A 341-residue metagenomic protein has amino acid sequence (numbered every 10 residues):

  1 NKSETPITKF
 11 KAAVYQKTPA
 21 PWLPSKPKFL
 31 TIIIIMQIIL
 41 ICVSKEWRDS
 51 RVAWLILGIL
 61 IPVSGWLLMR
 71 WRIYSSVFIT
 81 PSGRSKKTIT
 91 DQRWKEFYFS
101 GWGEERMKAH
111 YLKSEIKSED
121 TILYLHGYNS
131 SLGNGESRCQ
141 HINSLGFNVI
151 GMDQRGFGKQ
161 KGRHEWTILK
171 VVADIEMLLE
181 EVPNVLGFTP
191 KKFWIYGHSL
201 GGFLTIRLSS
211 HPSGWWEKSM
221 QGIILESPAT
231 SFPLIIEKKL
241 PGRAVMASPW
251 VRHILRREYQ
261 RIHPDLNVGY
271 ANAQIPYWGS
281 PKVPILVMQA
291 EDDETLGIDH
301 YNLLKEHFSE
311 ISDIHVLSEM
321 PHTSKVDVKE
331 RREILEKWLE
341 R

Functional and structural regions predicted by a protein language model:
N1-I33, L40-S100, E105-H110: An N-terminal hydrophobic leader/cap segment in hydrolases
Y128-H141, D299: The serine-hydrolase catalytic nucleophile loop
R138, V283, G297-E306: Short alpha-helix in the alpha/beta-hydrolase fold that links the catalytic acid
C139-K161: Conserved alpha/beta-hydrolase
E165-L186: Alpha/beta-hydrolase active-site loop
G214-L266: Hydrolase active-site cap/lid region
S280-P281, V287-Q289, D293: Short beta-strand/loop motif that positions the catalytic acidic residue of the alpha/beta-hydrolase fold
M320-E330: Catalytic histidine-centered segment of alpha/beta-hydrolase-like enzymes
